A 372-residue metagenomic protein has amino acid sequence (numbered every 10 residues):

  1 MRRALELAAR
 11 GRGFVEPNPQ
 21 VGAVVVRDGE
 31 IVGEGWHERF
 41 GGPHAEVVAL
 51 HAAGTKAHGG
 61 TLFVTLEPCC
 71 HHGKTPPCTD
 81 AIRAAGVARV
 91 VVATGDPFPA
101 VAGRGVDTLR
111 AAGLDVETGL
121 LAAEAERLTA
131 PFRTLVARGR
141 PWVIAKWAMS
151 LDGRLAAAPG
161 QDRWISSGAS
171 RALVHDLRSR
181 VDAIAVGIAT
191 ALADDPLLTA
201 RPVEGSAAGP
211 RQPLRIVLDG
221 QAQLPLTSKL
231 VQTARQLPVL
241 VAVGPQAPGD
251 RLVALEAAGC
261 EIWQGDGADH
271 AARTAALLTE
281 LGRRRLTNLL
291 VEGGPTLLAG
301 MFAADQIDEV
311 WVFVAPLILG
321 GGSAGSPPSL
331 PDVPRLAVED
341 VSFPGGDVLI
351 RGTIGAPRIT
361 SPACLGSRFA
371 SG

Functional and structural regions predicted by a protein language model:
M1-N18, K74, W142-V143, M149-G372: Enzymes that bind and transform nitrogen-containing heteroaromatic metabolites
M1-P43: N-terminal subdomain of lithium-sensitive/metallo-dependent phosphomonoesterases centered on the IMPase/IPPase/PAP
G13-P17, G41-G42, V106, L120-A148 (+1 more regions): Proteins enriched for Cys/Gly/acidic motifs involved in redox and nucleic-acid/cofactor modification
A23-V24, V48-A49, A53, G139-P141 (+1 more regions): Short, compositionally biased "basic patch" segments
V25-E124, L214, L240, P245 (+1 more regions): Zn2+-dependent cytidine deaminase-like catalytic core
T55-H58, A85, R138, S179 (+2 more regions): Structured loop/turn residues at beta-strand edges in well-structured enzyme cores
